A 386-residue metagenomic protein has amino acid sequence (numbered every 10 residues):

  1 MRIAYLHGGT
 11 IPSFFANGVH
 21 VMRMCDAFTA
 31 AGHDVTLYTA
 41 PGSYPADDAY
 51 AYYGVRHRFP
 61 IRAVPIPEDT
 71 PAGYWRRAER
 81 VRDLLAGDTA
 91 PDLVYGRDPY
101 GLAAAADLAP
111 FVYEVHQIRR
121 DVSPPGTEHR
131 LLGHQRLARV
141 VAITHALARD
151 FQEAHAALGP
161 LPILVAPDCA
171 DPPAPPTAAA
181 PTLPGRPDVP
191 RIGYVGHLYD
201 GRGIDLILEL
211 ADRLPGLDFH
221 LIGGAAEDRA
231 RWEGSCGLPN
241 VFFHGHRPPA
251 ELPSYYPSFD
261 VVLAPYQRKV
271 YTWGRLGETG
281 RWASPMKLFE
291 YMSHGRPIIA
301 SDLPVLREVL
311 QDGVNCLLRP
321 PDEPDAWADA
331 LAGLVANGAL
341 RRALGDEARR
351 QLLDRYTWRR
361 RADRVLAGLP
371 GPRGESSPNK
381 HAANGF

Functional and structural regions predicted by a protein language model:
M1-A46, T89, E209-L214, D218 (+1 more regions): N-terminal subdomain of nucleotide-sugar transferases
A4-L6, V141, A170, A174 (+3 more regions): Conserved donor-binding/catalytic core segment of Leloir-type glycosyltransferases
H7-F14, D26-R76, L147, L161-P162 (+1 more regions): N-terminal strand-loop element at the rim of the active site of nucleotide-sugar-dependent glycosyltransferases
A104-A105, V122-P124, R130, H134-P162 (+1 more regions): A short, active-site helix/loop in glycosyltransferases that binds the activated sugar's phosphate group
V189, G223, R229-V261, Y271: Nucleotide-activated donor-binding/catalytic signature segment of Leloir-type glycosyltransferases, i.e., the conserved
R202, P248-E290, A300-E308: Nucleotide-sugar-dependent
P285, D312-G313, L317-D325, G333-G338: Conserved acidic donor-binding segment of nucleotide-sugar-dependent glycosyltransferases
G333, L340-R355: A short, well-ordered alpha-helix in the C-terminal region of glycosyltransferases
